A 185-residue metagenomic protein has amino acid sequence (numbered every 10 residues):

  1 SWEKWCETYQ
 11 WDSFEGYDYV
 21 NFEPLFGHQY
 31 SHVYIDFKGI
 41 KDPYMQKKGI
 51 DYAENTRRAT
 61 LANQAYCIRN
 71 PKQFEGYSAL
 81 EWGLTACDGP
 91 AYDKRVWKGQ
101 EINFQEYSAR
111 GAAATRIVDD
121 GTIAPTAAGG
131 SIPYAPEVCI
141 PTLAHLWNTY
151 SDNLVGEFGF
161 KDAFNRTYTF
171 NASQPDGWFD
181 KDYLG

Functional and structural regions predicted by a protein language model:
S1-G185: Ser/Thr/Asn(+Pro)-rich, low-complexity disordered segments
